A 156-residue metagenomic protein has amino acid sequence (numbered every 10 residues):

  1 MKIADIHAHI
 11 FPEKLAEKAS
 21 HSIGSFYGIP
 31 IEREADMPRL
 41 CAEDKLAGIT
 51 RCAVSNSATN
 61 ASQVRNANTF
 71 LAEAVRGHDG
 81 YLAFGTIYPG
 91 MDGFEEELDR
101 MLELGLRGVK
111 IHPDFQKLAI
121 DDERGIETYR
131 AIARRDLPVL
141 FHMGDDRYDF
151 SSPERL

Functional and structural regions predicted by a protein language model:
M1-S62: An N-terminally biased module of ancient metal coordination in phosphate/nucleic-acid-related enzymes
L15-E17, D149-L156: Histidine/acidic-residue-rich catalytic or RNA/ligand-binding cores of hydrolases and nuclease-related proteins
K18-S22, E123, R155: Residues in and immediately flanking transmembrane alpha helices
L40, L98, L156: Acidic, amphipathic alpha-helical patches
T50-R51, T59-S151: Active-site gating/metal-coordination segments in enzymes
